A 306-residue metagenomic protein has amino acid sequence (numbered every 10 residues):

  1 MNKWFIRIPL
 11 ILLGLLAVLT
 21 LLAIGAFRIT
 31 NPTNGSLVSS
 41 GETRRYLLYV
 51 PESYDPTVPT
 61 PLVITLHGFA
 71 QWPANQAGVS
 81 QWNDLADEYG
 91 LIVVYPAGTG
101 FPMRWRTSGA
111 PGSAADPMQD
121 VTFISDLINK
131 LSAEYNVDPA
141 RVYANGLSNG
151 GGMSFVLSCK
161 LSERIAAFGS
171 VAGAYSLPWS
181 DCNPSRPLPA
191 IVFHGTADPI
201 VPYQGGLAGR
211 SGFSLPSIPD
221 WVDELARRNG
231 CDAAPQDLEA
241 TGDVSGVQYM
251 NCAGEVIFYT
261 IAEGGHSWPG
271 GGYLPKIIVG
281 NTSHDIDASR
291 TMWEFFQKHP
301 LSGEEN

Functional and structural regions predicted by a protein language model:
W4-L62, A74-S80, L85-E88, D116-D120 (+8 more regions): A domain-start/cap signature at the N-terminus of enzymes
T60, H67-W72, G264-G265: Active-site glycine-rich loops that stabilize anionic/oxyanionic intermediates across multiple enzyme folds
T65-G68, Y95, T260: Structural cue for short, hydrophobic secondary-structure segments
G68-W72, A77, F101: Serine-hydrolase catalytic-loop signature spanning alpha/beta hydrolases and amidase-signature enzymes
A97-Q119: Cap/lid segment of the alpha/beta-hydrolase catalytic domain
S113-Y135, V156: Alpha/beta-hydrolase active-site loop
N136-S148: Alpha/beta-hydrolase fold nucleophile elbow
V192-H194, D198: Short beta-strand/loop motif that positions the catalytic acidic residue of the alpha/beta-hydrolase fold
